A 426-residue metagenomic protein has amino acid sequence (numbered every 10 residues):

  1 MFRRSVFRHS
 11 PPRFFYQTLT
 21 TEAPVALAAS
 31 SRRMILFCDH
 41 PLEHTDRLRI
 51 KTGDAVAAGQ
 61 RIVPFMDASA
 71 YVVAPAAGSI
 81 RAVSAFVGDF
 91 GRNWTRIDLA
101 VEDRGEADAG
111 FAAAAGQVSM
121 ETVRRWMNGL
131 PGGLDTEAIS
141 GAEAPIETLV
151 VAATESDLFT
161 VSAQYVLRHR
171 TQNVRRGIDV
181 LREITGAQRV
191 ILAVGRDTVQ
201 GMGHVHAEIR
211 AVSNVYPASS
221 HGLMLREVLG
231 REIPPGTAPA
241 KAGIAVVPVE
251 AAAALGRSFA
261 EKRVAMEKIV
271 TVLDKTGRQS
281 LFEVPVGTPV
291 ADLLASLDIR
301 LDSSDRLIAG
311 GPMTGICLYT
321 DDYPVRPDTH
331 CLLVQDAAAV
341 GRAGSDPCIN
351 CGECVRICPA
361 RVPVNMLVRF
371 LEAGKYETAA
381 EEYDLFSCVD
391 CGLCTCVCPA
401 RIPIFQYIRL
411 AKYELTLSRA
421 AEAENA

Functional and structural regions predicted by a protein language model:
M1-R49: N-terminal, Lys/Arg-enriched amphipathic/low-complexity engagement segments that precede the first folded domain
I50-P64, I80-A82: Short, well-structured beta-strand-loop connectors
A82-G88, R300: Short, conserved beta-turn/loop elements at beta-strand boundaries and strand-helix junctions
V87-T148: Acidic low-complexity segments
N128-A193, V362, M366, K375-A379: Phosphate-binding glycine-rich loops and their immediate beta-loop-alpha structural context
L130, S140-A142, V161-A163, I184-V290 (+2 more regions): Hydrophobic alpha-helical positions that pack around
A218-S219, L223-L229, A260-K262, D298-I349: Active-site gating/interface segments in enzymes
H330-S345, V355, P359-A426: Ferredoxin-type iron-sulfur electron-transfer modules in oxidoreductases and energy-metabolism complexes
